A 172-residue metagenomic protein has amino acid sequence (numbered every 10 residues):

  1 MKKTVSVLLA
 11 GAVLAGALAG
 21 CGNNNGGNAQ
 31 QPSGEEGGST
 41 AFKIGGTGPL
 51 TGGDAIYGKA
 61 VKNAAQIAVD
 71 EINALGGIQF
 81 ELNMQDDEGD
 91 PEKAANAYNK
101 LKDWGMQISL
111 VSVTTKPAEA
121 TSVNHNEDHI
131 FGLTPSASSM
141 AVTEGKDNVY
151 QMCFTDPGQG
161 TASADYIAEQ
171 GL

Functional and structural regions predicted by a protein language model:
M1-K43, A74-G77, D103: Short, low-complexity disordered leader/linker segments with a strong preference for bacterial N-terminal type II
G37-G38, G45-A64, I72, Q85-P91 (+1 more regions): Extracytoplasmic "Venus flytrap"
G37-G45, I130-P135: Short coil-to-beta-strand
G53, Y57, V61-A68, A94-A97 (+4 more regions): Stable alpha-helical elements in mature extracytoplasmic
I72-I78, E127-I130: Short helix-capping segments at alpha-helix termini
L75-D87, G145-N148: Short beta-strand elements in bilobed, periplasmic/extracellular small-molecule ligand-binding domains
F80-D103, G158-A162: Structural motif
M106-L172: Extracytoplasmic ligand/sensor domains, especially the bilobed periplasmic-binding protein
